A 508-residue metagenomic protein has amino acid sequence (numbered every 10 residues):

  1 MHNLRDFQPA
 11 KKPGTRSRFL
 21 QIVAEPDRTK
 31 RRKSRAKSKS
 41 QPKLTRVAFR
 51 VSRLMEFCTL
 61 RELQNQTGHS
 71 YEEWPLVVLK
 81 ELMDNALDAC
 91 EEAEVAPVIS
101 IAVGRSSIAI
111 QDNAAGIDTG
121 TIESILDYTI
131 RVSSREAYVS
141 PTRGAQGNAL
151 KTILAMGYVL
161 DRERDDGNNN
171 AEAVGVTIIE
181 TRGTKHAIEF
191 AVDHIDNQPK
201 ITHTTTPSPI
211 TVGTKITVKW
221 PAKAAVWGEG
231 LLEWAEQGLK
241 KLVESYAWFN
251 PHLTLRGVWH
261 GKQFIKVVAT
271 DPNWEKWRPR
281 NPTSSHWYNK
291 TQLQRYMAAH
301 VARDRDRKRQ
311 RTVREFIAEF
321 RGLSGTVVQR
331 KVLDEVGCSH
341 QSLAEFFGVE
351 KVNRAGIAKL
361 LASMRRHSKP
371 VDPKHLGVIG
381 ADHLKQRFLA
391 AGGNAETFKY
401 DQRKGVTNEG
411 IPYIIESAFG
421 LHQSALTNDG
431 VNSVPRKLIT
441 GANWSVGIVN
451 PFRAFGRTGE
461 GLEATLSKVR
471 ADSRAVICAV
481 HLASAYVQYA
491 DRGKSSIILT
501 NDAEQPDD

Functional and structural regions predicted by a protein language model:
N3-G14, R18-I22, R28-R32, K39-V47 (+4 more regions): GHKL-type ATPase core
P13, S38, P221, L231 (+4 more regions): GHKL/Bergerat-fold ATPase module
L54-L79, Y138: Conserved short strand/loop->alpha-helix "switch" segment adjacent to the catalytic nucleotide/phosphoryl-transfer site
Y71-V103, A149-M156: Conserved ATP-binding N-box helix of the HATPase_c
D112: Acidic ATP/Mg2+-coordinating residue in the GHKL
A115-G116: Glycine-rich G1-box
I122-L126: Short adenine-binding "F-helix/F-box" segment of the Bergerat
R314-L333: Helix-hairpin-helix
